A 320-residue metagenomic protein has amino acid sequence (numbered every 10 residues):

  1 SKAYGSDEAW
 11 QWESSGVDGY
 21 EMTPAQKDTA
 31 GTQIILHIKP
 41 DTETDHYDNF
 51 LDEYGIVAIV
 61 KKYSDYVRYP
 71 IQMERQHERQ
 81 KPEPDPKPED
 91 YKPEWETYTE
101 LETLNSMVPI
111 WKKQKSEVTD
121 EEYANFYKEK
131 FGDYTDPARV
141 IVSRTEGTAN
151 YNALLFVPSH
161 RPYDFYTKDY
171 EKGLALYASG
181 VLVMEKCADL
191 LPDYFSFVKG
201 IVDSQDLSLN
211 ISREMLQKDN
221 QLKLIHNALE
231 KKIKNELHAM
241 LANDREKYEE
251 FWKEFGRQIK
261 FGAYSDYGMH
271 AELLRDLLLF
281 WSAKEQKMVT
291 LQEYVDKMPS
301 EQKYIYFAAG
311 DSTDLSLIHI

Functional and structural regions predicted by a protein language model:
S1-I318: Conserved GHKL (Bergerat-fold) ATPase module
